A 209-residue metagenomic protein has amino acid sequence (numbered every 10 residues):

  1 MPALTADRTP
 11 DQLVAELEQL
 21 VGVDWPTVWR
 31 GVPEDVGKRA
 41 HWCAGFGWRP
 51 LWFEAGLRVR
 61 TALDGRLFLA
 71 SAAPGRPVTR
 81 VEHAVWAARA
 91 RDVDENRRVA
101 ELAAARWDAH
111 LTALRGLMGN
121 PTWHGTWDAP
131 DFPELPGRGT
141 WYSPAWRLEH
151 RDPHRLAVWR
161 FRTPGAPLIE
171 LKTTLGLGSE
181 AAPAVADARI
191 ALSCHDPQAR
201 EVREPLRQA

Functional and structural regions predicted by a protein language model:
M1-W146, P164, T173-A209: Short helix/turn-capping signatures at newly exposed starts of structured segments
T140-R160: Extended, Lys/Arg-enriched charged tracts that mediate electrostatic binding to polyanionic substrates
D152-L156, E170, V185-D187: Short, surface-exposed coil-to-beta transition loops
A166-L168: Low-complexity, intrinsically disordered transcriptional activation domains enriched in glutamine and histidine
